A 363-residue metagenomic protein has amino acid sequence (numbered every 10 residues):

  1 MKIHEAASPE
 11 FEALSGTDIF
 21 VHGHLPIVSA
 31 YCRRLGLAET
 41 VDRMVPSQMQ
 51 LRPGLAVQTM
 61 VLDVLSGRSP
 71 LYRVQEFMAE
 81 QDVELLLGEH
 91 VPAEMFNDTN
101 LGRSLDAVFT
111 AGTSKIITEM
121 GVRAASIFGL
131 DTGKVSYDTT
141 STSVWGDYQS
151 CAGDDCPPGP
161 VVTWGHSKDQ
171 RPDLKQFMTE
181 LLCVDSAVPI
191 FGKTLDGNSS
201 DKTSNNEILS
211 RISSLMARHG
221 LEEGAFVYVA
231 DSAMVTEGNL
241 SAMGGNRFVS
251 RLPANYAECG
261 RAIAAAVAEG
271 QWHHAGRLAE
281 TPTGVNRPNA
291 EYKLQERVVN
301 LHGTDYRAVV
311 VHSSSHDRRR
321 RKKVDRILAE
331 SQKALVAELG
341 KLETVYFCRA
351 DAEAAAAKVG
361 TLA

Functional and structural regions predicted by a protein language model:
M1, S8-S29, R33-A363: Anion-binding and metal-coordination hotspots
